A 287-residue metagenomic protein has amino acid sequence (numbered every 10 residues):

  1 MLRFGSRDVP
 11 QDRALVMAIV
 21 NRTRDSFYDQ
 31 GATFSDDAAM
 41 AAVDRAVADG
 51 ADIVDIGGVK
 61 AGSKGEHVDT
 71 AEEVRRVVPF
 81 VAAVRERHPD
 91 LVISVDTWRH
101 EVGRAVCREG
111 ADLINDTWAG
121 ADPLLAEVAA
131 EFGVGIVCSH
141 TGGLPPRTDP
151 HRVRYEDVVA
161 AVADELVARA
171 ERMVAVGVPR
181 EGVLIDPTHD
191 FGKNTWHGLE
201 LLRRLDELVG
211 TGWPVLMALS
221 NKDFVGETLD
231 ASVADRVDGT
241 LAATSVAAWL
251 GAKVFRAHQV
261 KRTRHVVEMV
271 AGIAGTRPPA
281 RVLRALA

Functional and structural regions predicted by a protein language model:
M1: An N-cap/entry alpha-helix motif that binds or orients negatively charged groups
F4, Q11, S26-R45, A61-E86 (+6 more regions): Active-site-adjacent loop and "lid" segments of alpha/beta metabolic enzymes
Q11-R22, R45-G58: N-terminal glycine-rich anion-binding loops that anchor highly charged ligand groups
R180-G182: Short acidic capping loops at alpha-helix termini that bridge into adjacent secondary structure
